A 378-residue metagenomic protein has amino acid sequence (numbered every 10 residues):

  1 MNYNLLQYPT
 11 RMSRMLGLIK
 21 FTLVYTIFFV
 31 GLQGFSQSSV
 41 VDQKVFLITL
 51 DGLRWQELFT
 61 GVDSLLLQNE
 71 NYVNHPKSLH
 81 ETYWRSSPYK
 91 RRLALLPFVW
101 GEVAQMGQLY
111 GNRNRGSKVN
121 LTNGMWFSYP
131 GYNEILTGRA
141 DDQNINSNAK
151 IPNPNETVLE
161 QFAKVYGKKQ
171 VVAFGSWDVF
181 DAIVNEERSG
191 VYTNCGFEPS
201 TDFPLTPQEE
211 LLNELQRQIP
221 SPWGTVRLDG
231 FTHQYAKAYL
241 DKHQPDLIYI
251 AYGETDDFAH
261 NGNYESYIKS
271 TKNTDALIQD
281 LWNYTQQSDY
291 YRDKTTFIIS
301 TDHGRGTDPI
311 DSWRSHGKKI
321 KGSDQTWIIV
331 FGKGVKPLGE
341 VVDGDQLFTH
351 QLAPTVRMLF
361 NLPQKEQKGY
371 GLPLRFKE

Functional and structural regions predicted by a protein language model:
M1-V41: Bacterial Sec-dependent N-terminal signal peptides
F46-L47, W55, T274-R314, V356: Metal-dependent active-site segment of extracytoplasmic phospho-/sulfohydrolases and closely related
Q56-D63, N114-R115, N146-N148, F174 (+4 more regions): Short, solvent-exposed loop/turn and secondary-structure capping segments
T60-M125: Short, structured active-site-proximal loop/turn typified by the sulfatase FGly-forming signature C/S-X-P-X-R
N69, S300-F331: Histidine-centered active-site microenvironments of extracellular/periplasmic hydrolases and transferases
T137-I151, G190-G224: Acidic, His- and aromatic-enriched active-site or binding-groove loops in soluble protein domains that engage sugars
V165, D343-F376: Non-catalytic, well-ordered alpha-helical segments in soluble enzyme domains
E186, Q234-D280: Active-site His/acidic residue clusters
